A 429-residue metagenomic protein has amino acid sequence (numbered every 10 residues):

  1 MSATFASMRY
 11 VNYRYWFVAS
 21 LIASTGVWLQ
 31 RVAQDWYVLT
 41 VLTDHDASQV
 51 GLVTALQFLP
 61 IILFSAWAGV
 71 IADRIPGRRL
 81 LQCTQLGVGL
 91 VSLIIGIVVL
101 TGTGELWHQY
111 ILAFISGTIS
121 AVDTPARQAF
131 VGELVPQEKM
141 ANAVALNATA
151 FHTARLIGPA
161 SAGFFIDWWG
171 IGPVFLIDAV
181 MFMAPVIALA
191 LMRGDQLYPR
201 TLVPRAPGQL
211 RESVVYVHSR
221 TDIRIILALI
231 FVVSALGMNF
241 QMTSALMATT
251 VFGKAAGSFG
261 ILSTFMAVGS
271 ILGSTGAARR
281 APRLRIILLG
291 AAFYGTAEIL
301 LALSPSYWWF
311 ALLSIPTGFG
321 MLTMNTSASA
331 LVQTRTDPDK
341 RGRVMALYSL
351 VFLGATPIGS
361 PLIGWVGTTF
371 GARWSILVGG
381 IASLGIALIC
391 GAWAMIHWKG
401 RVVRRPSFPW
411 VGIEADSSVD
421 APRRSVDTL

Functional and structural regions predicted by a protein language model:
M1-Y13, G194-A228, P409-S425: Juxtamembrane intracellular "pre-TM" segments in multi-pass secondary transporters
S2, A6-S7, V11, D44-Q49 (+10 more regions): Juxtamembrane/transmembrane-helix boundary motifs in multi-pass membrane proteins
S2-L59, S219-M266: Helix-loop boundary and gating motifs at the non-cytosolic
R14-V32, T54-V91, H108-D167, I177 (+4 more regions): Substrate-agnostic recognition of the 12-TM MFS/MFS-like secondary transporter fold
S24, T40-V41, D73, G96-L100 (+9 more regions): Transmembrane helix-loop junction
D35-D44, G96-T101, I157-I177, T250-V251 (+1 more regions): Transmembrane alpha-helix termini and helix-breaking/packing motifs in multi-pass membrane transporters
I62-W67, R74, R78-L80, T84 (+6 more regions): C-terminal transmembrane bundle of multi-pass solute transporters/carriers
A129, E133, I171, F175-R205 (+1 more regions): Helix-loop junctions on the cytosolic side of multi-pass membrane transporters, especially the intracellular loop
